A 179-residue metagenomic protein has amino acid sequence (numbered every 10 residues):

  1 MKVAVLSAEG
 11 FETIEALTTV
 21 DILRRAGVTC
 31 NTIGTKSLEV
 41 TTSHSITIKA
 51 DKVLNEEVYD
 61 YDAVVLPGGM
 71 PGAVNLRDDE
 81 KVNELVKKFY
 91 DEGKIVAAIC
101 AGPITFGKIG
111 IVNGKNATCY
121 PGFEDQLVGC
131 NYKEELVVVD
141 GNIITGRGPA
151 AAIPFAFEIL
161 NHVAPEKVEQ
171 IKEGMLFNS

Functional and structural regions predicted by a protein language model:
M1-E92, T105-K108, Q126, N131-E134 (+1 more regions): Extended, subdomain-level signal for the structured scaffold at the beginning of enzyme domains
V5-L6, V65, A97-A98, T118 (+1 more regions): Conserved beta-strand segments that form the floor/walls of ligand-binding pockets within enzyme and binding domains
T32-I33, V96-C100, K115-Y120: Short, hydrophobic beta-strand segments that form beta-sheet elements in well-ordered domains
A101-N113: Glycine-rich, charge-decorated loop segments at or immediately adjacent to ligand/cofactor-binding or catalytic sites
V112-V137: A conserved active-site-flanking secondary-structure segment within enzyme catalytic domains
